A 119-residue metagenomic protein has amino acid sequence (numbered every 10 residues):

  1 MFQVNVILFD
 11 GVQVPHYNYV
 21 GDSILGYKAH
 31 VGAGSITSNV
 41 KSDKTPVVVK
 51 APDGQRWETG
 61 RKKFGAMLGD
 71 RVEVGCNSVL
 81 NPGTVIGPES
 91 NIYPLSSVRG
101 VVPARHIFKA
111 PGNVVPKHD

Functional and structural regions predicted by a protein language model:
M1-D119: Glycine-rich hexapeptide-repeat left-handed beta-helix
